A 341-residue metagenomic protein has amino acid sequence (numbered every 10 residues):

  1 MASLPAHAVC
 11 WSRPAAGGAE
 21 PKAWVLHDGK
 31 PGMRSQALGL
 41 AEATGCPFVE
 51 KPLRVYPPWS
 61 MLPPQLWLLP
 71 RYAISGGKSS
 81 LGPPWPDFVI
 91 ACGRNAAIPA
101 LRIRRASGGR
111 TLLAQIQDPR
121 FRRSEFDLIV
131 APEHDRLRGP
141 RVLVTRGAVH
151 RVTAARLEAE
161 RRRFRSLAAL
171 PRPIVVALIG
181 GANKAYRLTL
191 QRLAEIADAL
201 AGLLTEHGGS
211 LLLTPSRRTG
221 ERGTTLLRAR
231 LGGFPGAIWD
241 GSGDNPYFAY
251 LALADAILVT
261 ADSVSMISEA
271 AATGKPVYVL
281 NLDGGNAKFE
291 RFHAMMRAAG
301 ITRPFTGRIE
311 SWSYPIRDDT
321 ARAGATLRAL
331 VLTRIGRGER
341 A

Functional and structural regions predicted by a protein language model:
V25-V144, H150: Active-site and donor-binding regions of nucleotide-sugar-utilizing enzymes
K51-P52, V130-A131, L211-R217, N281: Short internal beta-strands
R123-T189, F305-S313, R317, A321: A nucleotide-sugar donor-handling region in carbohydrate enzymes
A182-P215: Conserved catalytic-core segment of nucleotide-activated headgroup transferases in glycan assembly
R217-L231: Short, structured helix-loop element that forms part of the nucleotide-activated donor/catalytic region
L227-S265: Donor nucleotide-activated moiety binding/catalytic core segment of transferases that use nucleotide-activated donors
S265-Y314: Catalytic binding pocket for nucleotide-activated donors in carbohydrate/polymer assembly enzymes
A294-A341: Leloir-type glycosyltransferase catalytic cores
